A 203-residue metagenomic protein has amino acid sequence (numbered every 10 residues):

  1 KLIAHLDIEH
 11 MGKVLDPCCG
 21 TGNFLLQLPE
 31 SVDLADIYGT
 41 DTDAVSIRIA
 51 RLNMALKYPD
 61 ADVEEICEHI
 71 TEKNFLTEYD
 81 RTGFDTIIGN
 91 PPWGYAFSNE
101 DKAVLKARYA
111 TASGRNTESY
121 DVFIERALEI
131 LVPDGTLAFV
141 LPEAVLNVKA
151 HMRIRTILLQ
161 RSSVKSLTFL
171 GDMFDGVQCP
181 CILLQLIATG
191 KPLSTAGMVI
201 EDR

Functional and structural regions predicted by a protein language model:
K1, C18-L28, L34, T42-I47 (+3 more regions): Signature of N6-adenine DNA methyltransferases within the class I
K1-H10: Conserved alpha-helix/loop element of class I SAM-dependent methyltransferases that forms part of the SAM/SAH-binding
D7, P29-E30: Short, flexible, solvent-exposed loop/turn segments with mixed acidic/basic and small polar residues
M11-C18: Conserved class I S-adenosyl-L-methionine
Y38: Conserved beta-strand positions in the Rossmann-like core of class I SAM-dependent methyltransferases
C67, T71-E72: Conserved residues in the N-terminal Rossmann fold of short-chain dehydrogenase/reductase
